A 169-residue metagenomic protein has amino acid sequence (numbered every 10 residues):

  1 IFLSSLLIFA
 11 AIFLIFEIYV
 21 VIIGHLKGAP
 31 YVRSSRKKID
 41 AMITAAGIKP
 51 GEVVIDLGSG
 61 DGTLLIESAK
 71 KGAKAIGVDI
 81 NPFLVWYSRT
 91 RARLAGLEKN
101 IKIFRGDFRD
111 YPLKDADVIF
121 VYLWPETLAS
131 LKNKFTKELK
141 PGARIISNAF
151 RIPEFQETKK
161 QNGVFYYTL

Functional and structural regions predicted by a protein language model:
I1-K49: S-adenosyl-L-methionine
G51-G60: Conserved class I S-adenosyl-L-methionine
D61-A73: Conserved SAM-binding loop of SAM-dependent methyltransferases across substrates and taxa, primarily the Class I
K74-D79: Conserved SAM-binding motif I beta-strand of class I
S88-R89: Conserved SAM-binding loop
G96-F108: Conserved SAM-binding strand-loop segment of SAM-dependent methyltransferases
K114-S130: A short SAM/SAH-binding and catalytic strip from SAM-dependent methyltransferases
E126-L169: C-terminal substrate-binding/active-site "lid" region of AdoMet-derived donor-dependent transferases
